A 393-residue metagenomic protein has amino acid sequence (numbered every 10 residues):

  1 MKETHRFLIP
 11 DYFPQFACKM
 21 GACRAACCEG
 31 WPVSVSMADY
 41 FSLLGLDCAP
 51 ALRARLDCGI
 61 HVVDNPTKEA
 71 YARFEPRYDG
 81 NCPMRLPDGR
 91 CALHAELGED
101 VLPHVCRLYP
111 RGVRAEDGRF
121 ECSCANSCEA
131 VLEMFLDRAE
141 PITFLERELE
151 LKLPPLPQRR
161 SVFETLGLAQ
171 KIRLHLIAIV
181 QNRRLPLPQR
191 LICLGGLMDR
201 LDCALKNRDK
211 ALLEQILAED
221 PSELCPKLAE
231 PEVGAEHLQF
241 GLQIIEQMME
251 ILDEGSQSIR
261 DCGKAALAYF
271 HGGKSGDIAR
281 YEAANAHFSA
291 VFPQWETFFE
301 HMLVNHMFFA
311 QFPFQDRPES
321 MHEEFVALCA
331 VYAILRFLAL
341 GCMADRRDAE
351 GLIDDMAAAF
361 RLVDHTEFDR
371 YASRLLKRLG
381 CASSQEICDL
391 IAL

Functional and structural regions predicted by a protein language model:
M1, R6, P14, M37-A38 (+1 more regions): Flexible, acidic/Gly-rich N-terminal and inter-domain linker regions that tether and position cofactor-handling modules
E3-C23, I60-P103, F120-C122: Immediate flanking context of iron-sulfur cluster ligation sites
Q15-A22, P141, L238, V304-M307: Short, compositionally biased low-complexity segments
G21, W31, R85, H94 (+2 more regions): Structured loops at beta-to-helix junctions and adjacent beta-edge loops in soluble globular domains
A26, G30-G59: Low-complexity, highly charged intrinsically disordered N-terminal segments that act as targeting/localization
G89, L97-G196: Internal, well-ordered alpha/beta segment that forms a basic, Gly-enriched binding/recognition surface
R184-L393: Hydrophobic, aromatic-lined core segments that form the binding pocket/scaffold for planar heteroaromatic ligands
